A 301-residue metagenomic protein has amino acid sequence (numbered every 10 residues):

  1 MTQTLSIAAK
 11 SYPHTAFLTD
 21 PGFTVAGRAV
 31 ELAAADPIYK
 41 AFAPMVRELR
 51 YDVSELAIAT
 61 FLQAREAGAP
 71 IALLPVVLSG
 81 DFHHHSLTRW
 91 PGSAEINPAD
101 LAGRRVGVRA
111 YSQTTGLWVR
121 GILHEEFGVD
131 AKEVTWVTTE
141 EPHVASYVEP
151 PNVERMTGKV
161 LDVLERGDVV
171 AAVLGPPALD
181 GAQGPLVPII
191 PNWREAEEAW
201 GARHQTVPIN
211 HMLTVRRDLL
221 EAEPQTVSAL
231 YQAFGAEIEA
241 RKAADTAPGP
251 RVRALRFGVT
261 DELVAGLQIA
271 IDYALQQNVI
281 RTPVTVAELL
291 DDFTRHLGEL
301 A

Functional and structural regions predicted by a protein language model:
S6-G121, E125-V129, W136-T139: Short, glycine-/small- and polar/acidic-enriched structural segments that line small-molecule recognition paths
T24-A34, L186, Q276, P283-V286 (+1 more regions): Hydrophobic/basic alpha-helical segments enriched in Actinobacteria
L32-P44, I96, V134-R166, T285-R295: Short helix-initiation/N-cap motifs at beta->coil->alpha
R47-L56, A69-P70, R104-G107, P151 (+3 more regions): Alpha-to-beta junction loops
P91, A110, T138-E140, D168 (+2 more regions): Short, structured patches in soluble enzyme cores that scaffold and shape functional sites
Y147-K242: Pocket-lining segment of extracytoplasmic ligand-binding domains
I209, V279-A301: Conserved C-terminal helix/tail region of periplasmic/extracytoplasmic solute-binding proteins
T214, L219-V279: Secondary-structure end/capping motifs
